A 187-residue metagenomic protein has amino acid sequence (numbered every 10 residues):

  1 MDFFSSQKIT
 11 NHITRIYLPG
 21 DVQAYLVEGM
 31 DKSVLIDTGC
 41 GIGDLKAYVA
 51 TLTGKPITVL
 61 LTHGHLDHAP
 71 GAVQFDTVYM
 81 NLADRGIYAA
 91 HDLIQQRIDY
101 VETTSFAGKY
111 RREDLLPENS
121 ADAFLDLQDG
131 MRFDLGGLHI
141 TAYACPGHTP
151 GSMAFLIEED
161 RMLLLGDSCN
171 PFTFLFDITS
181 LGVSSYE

Functional and structural regions predicted by a protein language model:
D2-T51, A154-N170: Conserved beta-strand hairpin/beta-sheet module of binuclear metal-dependent hydrolase folds, prominently
I9-R15, G130, H139-T141: Short, hydrophobic/aromatic-rich segments at coil-to-beta transitions
I13, I57, F124, I140 (+1 more regions): Short, conserved active-site loop motifs that form the nucleotide-linked donor/cofactor pocket
I16-Y17, L116, D122-F124, A144-P146: Short Gly/Pro-enriched turn/cap motifs at secondary-structure boundaries
Y17-P19, H63, L82, P146: Residues at the C-termini of beta-strands that transition into short coil/loop
V22, D122, G130, G137-I140: Short coil/loop residues immediately preceding or within conserved phosphate-binding loops of NTP-utilizing enzyme
S33, C40-G41, R132, H139-E187: Metallo-beta-lactamase
I42-R132: Active-site HxH/HxHxD metal-binding segment of metal-dependent hydrolases
